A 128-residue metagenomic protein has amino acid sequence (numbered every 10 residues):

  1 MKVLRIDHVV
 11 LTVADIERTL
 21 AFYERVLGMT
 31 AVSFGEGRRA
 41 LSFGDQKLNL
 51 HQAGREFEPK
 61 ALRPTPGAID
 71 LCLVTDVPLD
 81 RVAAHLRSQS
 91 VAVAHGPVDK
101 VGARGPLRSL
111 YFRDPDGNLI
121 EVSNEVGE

Functional and structural regions predicted by a protein language model:
M1-I6, T30-V77, R81-R113, N124-E128: Vicinal oxygen chelate
V13-D15: Conserved beta-strand-loop-alpha-helix junction that forms the acyl-donor binding cleft
R18-T19, P78: Short phosphate-engaging motifs
T19-E24, L86, G117: Conserved active-site tyrosine of GNAT-family acetyltransferases
L119-V122: Short glycine-/small-residue motifs
